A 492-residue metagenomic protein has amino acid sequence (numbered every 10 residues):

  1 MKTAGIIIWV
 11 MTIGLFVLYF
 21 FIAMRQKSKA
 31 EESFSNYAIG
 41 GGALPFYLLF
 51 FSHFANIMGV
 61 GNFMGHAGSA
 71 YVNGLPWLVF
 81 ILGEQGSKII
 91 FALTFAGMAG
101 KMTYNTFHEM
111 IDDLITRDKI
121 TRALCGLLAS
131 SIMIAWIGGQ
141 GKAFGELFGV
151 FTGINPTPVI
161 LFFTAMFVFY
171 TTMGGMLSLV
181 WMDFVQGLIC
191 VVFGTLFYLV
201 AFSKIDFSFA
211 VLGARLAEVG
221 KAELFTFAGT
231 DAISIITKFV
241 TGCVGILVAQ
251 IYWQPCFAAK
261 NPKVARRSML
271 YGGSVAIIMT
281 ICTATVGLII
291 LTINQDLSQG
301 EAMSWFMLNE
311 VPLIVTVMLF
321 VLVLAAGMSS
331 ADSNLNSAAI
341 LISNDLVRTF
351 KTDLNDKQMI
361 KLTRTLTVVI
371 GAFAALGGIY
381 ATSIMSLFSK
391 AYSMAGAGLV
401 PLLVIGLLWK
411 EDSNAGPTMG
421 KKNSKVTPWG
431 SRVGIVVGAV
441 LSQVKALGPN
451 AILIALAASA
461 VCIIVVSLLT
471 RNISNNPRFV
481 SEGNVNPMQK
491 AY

Functional and structural regions predicted by a protein language model:
M1-Y492: Membrane-embedded helix-loop-helix hairpins and adjacent transmembrane boundary segments in multi-pass transporters
